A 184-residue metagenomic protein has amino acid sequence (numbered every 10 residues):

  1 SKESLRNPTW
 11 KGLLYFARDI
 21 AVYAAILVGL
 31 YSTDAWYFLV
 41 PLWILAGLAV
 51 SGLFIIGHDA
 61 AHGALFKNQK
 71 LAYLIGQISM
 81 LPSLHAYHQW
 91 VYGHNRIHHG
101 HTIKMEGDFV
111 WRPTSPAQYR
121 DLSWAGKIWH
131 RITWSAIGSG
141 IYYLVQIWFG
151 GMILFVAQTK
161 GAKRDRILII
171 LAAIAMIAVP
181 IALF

Functional and structural regions predicted by a protein language model:
S1-G47, L81-G93, G100-F184: Non-catalytic, topology-defining segments of multipass membrane proteins
S1-S4, S51-I56, N68-L74, L154-A157: Short amphipathic alpha-helical segments, especially helix-boundary/capping motifs
W43, H58-A61, Q77: A near-ubiquitous, low-amplitude feature marking generic local secondary-structure context
V50-Q69, W90-I103: Acidic (Asp/Glu-rich) catalytic motifs at the cytosolic membrane interface
K67-L81, F109-W111: Post-HEXXH active-site segment of zinc metalloproteases
